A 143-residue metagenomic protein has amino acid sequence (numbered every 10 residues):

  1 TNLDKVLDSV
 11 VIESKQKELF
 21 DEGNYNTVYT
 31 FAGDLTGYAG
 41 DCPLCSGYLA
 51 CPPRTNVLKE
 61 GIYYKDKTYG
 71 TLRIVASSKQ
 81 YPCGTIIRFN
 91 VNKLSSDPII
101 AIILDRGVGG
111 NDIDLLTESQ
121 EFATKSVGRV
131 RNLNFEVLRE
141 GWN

Functional and structural regions predicted by a protein language model:
T1-G23: Extracellular modular ligand-binding repeats in secreted and cell-surface proteins
E18-N143: Solvent-exposed, well-ordered loop and adjacent helix/strand elements within mature globular domains that form
